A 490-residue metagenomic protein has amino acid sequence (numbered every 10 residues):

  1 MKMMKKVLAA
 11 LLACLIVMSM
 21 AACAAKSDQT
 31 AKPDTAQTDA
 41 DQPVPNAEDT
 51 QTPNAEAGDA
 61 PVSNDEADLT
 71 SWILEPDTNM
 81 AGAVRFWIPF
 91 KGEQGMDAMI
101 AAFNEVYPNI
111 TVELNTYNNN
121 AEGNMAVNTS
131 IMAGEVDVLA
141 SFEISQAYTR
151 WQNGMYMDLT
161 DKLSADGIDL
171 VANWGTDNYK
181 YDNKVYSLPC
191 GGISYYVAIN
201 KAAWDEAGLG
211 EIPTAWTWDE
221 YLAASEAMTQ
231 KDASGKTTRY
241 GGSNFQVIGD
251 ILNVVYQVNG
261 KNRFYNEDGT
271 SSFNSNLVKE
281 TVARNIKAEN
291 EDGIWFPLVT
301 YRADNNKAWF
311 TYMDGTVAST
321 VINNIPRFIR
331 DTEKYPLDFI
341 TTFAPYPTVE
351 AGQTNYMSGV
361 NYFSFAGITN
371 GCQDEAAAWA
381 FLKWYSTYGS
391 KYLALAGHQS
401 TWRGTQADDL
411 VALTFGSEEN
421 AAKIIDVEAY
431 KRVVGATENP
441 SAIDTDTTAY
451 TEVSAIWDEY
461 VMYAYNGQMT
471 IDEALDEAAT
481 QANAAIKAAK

Functional and structural regions predicted by a protein language model:
E48, P53-D65, D205, G416-I425 (+1 more regions): Conserved C-terminal helix/tail region of periplasmic/extracytoplasmic solute-binding proteins
A57-P76, A121, F142-Y196, T342-P345: Hinge/lid segment of periplasmic solute-binding proteins
T78, G95, F328, S364-T451: Mature extracytoplasmic/periplasmic domains
A102-V171, D205-G208, W216, W309-S319 (+1 more regions): Extracytoplasmic "Venus flytrap"/periplasmic binding protein-like
E105, T111, A207, E291-D292 (+1 more regions): Extracytoplasmic/periplasmic substrate-recognition and gating elements
N128-S130, V136-V138, D166-A203, T238-Y240 (+2 more regions): A structural signal for short loop-to-beta-strand junctions that line the ligand-binding cleft of periplasmic/secreted
D182-C190, Y195, E220-S271, A308 (+1 more regions): Extracytoplasmic/periplasmic solute-binding protein
S225, D268-R302, Y346-V349: Glycine-centered hinge/linker elements that transmit conformational signals in sensory and ligand-binding systems
